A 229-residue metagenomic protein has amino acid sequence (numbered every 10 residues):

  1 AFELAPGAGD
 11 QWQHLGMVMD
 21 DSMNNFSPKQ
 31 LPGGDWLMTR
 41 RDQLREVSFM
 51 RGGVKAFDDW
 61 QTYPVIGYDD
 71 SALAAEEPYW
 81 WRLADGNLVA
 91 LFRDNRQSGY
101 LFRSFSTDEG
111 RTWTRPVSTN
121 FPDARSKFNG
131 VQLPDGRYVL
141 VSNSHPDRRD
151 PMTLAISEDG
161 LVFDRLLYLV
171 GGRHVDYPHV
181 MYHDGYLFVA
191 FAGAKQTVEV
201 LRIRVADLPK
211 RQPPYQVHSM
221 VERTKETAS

Functional and structural regions predicted by a protein language model:
A1-S126, Q132-D176, Y182-S229: Beta-rich carbohydrate-recognition and catalytic domains
